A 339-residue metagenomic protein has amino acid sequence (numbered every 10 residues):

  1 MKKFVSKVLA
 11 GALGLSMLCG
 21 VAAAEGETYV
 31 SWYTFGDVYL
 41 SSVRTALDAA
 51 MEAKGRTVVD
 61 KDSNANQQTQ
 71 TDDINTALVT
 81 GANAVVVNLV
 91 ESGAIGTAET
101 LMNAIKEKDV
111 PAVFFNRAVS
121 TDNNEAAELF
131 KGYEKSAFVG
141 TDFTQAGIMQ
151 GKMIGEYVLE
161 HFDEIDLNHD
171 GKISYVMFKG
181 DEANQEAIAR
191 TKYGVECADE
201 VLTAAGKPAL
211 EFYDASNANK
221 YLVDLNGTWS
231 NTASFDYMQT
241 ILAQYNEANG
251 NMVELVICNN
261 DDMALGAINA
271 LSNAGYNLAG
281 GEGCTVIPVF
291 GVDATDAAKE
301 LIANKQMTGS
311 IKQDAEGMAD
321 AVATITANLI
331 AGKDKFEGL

Functional and structural regions predicted by a protein language model:
K2-F4, A24-L339: A residue-level marker of the well-folded mature domains of exported/periplasmic proteins
F4-A24: Sec-dependent N-terminal signal peptides of Gram-positive bacterial secreted proteins and lipoproteins
